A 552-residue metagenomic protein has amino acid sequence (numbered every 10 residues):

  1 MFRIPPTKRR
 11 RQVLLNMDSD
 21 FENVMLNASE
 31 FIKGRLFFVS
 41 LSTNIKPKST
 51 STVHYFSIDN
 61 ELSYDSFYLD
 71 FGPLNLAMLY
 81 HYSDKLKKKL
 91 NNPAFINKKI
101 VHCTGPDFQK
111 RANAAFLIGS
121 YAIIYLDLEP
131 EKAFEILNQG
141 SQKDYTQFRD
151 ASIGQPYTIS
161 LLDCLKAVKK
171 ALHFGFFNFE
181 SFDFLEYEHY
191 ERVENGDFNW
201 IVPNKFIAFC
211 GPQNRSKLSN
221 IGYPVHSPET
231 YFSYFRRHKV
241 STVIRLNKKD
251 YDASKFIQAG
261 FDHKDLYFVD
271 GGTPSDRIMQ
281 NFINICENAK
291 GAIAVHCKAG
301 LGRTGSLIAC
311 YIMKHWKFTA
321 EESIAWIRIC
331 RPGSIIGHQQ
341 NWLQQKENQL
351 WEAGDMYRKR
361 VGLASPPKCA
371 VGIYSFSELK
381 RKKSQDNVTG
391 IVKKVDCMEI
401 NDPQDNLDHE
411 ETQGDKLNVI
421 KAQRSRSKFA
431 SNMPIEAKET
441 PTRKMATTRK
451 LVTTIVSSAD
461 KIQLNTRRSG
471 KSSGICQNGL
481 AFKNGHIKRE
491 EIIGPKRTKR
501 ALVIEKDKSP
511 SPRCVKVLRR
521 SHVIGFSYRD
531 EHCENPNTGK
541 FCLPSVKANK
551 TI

Functional and structural regions predicted by a protein language model:
F2-L41, S57, L69, L74-A77 (+5 more regions): PTP/DSP superfamily signal
L26, K33, T52, E61 (+3 more regions): Non-catalytic accessory regions outside enzyme or core folds
F31-I32, N91-N97, R236-H238: Flexible, charged surface loops at secondary-structure boundaries
F38, H54-S57, N97-P106, V243: Short hydrophobic beta-strand segments
F56-D65, F95-K99, Q258-D262, E322: Surface-exposed beta-strand-to-loop junctions that form interaction patches on eukaryotic regulatory domains
H102, V295-C297: Hydrophobic anchor at the beta1->P-loop junction of P-loop NTPases
G196-N204, G211-S216, I221-V269, T273-V295: Fold-level signal for large, globular catalytic cores of enzyme and receptor domains
G300: Conserved G/P- and acidic residue-centered "switch" motifs that form tight phosphate/ATP-binding loops in soluble
